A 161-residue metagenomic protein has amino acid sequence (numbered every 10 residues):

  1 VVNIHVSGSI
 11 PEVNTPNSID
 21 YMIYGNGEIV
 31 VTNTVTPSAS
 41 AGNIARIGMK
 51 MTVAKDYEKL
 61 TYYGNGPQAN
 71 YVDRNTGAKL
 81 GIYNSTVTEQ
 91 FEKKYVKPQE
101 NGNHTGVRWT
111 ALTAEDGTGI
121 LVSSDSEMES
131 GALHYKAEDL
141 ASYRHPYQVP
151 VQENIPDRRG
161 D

Functional and structural regions predicted by a protein language model:
V1-D161: Beta-strand/loop-rich accessory regions of lumenal/periplasmic or secreted enzymes, predominantly carbohydrate-active
